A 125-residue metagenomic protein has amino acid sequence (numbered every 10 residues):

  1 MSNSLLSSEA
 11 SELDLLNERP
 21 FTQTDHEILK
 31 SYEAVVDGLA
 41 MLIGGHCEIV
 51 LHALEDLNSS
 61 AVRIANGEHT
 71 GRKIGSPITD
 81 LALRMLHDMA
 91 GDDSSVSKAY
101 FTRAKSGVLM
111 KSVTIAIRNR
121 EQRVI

Functional and structural regions predicted by a protein language model:
M1-L51: Short, extreme N-terminal leader segments that mark the start of a protein/domain
V36-K98, R103-K105: Structured interaction and signal-relay segments at domain junctions
V108-I115: A short beta-strand signature within small-molecule sensing/ligand-binding domains used in signal transduction
I117-R120: Sensor-regulatory modules in signal-transduction proteins
R123-V124: Glycine-rich acetyl-CoA-binding "A-motif" of GNAT/NAT acetyltransferases
